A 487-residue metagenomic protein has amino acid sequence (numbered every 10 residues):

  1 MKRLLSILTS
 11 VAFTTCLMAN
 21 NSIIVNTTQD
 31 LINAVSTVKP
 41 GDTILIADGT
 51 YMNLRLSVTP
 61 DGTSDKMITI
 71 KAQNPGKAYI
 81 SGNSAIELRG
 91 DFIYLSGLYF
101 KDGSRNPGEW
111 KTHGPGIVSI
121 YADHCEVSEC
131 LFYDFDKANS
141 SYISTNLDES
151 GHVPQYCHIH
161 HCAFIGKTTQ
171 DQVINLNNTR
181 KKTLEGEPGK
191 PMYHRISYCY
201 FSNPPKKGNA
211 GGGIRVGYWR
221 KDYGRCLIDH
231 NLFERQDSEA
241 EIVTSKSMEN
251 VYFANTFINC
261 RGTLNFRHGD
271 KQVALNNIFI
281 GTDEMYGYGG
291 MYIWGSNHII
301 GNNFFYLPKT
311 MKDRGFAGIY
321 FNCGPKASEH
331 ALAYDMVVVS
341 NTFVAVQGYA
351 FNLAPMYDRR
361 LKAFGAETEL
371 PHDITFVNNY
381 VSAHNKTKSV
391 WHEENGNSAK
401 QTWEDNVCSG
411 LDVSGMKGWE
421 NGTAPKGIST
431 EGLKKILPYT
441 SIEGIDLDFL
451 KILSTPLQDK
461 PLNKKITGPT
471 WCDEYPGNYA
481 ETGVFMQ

Functional and structural regions predicted by a protein language model:
M1-N21: Bacterial Sec-dependent N-terminal signal peptides
S22-N26, L45-L54, V58-G114, D134-D136: Right-handed parallel beta-helix/beta-spiral solenoid domain characteristic of secreted/periplasmic
T27-D30, K190, S441: Alpha-helix N-cap recognition
L31-V35: Short, conserved alpha-helix that lines the donor NDP-sugar binding/gating region of sugar-transfer enzymes
L54-L56, G82-R89, K101-C125, F132-G427: Glycine- and acidic/polar-rich repeat regions and solenoidal domains
T402, D412-Q487: Surface beta-loop-beta hairpin patches that serve as ligand-binding interfaces in beta-rich domains
